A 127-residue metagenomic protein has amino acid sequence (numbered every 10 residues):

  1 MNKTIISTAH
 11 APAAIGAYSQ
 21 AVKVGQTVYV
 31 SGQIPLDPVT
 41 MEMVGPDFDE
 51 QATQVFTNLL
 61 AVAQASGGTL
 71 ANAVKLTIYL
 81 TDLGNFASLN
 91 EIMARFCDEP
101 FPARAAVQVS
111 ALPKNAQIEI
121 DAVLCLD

Functional and structural regions predicted by a protein language model:
N2-D127: Short, polar/acidic, helix-capping and beta-turn segments at strand->helix junctions that line the mouths
